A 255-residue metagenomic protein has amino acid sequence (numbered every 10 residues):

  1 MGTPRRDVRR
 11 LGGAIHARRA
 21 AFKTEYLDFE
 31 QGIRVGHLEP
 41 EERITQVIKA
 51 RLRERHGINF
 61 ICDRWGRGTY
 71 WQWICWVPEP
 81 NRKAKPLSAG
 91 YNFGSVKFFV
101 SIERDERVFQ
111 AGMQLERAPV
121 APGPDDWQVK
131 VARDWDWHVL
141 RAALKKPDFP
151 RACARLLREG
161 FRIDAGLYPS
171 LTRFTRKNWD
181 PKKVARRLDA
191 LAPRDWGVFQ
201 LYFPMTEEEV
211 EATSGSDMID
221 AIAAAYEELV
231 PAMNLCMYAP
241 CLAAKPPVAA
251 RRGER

Functional and structural regions predicted by a protein language model:
M1-H56, R162-R255: Long, solvent-exposed, polar/charged low-complexity segments
Q31-V35, D105-D180: Compact, glycine/acidic-enriched structural inserts
T45, K49-I102: Amphipathic, interaction-prone secondary-structure segments
I61, R67-Q72, G123, V131-R133 (+2 more regions): Acidic, low-complexity intrinsically disordered regions
W65, W71-W76, W127, W135-W137 (+2 more regions): A residue-identity detector for tryptophan
W73-C75, K97-S101, V108-Q114, V198-P204: Ordered hydrophobic segments in well-structured contexts
Y91-N92, S101-D105, A190-D195: Short glycine/proline-enriched loop/turn "hinge" motifs that connect secondary-structure elements and lie
